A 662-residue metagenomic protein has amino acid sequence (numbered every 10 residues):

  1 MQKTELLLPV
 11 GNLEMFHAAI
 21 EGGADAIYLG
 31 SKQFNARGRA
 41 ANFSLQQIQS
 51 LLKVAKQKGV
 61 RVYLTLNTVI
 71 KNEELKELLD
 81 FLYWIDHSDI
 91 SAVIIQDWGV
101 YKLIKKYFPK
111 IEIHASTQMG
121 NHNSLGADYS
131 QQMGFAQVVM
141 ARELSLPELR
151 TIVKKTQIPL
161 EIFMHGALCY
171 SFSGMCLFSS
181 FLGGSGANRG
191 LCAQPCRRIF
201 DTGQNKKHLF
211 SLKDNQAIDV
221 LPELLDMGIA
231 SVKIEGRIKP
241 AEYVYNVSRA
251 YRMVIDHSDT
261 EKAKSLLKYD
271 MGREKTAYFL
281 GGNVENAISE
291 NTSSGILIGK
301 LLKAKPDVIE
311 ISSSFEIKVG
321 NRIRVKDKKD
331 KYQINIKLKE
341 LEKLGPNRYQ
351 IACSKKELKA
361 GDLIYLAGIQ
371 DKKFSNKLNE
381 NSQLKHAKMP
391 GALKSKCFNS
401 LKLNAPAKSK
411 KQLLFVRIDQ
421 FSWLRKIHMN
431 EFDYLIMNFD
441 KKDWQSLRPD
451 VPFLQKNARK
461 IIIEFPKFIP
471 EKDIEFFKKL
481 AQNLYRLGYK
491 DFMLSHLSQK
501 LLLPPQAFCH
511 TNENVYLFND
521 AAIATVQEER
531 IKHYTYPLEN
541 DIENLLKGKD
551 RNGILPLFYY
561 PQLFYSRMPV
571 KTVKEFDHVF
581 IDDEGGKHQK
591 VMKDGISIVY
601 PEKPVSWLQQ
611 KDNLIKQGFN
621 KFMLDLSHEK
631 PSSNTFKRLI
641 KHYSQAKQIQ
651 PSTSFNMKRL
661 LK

Functional and structural regions predicted by a protein language model:
M1-N121, L125, V139-S231, I238-K662: Active-site pocket-lining/capping segments in soluble small-molecule metabolic enzymes
Q2, Q132-F135: Residues lining hydrophobic/aromatic ligand-binding pockets adjacent to catalytic sites
